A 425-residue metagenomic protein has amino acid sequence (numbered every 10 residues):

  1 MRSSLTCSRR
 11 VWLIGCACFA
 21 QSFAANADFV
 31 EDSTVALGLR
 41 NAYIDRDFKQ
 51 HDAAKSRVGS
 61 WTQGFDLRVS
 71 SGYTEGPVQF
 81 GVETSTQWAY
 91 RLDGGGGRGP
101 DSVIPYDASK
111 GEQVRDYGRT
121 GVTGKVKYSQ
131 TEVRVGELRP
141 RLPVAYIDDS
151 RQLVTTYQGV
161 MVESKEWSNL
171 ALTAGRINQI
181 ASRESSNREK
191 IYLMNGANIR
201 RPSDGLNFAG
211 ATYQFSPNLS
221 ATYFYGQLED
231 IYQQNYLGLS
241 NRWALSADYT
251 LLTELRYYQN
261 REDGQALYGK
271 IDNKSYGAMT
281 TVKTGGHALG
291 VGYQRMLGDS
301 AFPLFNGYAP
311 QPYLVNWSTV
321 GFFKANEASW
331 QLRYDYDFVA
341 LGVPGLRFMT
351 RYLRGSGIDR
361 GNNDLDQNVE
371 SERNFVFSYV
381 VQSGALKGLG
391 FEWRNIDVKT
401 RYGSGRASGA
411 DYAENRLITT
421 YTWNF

Functional and structural regions predicted by a protein language model:
A27-D28, S71-Y73, K125-Y128, S164-E166 (+8 more regions): Residue-level signature of outer-membrane beta-barrel architecture
D28-D45, V78-T84: Transmembrane beta-strand segments of Gram-negative outer membrane beta-barrel proteins
E31, G59-F65, D116-T120, V154-Q158 (+6 more regions): Residues that define the transmembrane beta-barrel architecture of outer-membrane proteins
V35, P77-F80, Q130-R134, N169-T173 (+8 more regions): Repeated loop/turn-to-beta-strand initiation elements of outer-membrane beta-barrel proteins
L39-Y43, V133-I147, L172-A174, A209 (+5 more regions): Transmembrane beta-strand segments that form the barrel wall of outer-membrane beta-barrel proteins
V69-D101, K110-K190, A211-F215, G290-D299: Outer membrane beta-barrel
Y90, L170-G196, P202, D248-A325 (+2 more regions): Outer-membrane beta-barrel translocator/channel fold
A209, L332, F375-F377, G409-F425: Outer-membrane beta-barrel "beta-signal"
